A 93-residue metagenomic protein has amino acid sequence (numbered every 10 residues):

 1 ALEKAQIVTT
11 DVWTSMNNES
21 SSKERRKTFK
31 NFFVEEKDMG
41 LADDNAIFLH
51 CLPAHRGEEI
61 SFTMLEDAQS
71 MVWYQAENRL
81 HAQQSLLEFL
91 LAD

Functional and structural regions predicted by a protein language model:
A1-T63: Rossmann-like adenosine-cofactor binding region
N45-A46, L52-D93: Adenosine-phosphate binding glycine-rich loop
